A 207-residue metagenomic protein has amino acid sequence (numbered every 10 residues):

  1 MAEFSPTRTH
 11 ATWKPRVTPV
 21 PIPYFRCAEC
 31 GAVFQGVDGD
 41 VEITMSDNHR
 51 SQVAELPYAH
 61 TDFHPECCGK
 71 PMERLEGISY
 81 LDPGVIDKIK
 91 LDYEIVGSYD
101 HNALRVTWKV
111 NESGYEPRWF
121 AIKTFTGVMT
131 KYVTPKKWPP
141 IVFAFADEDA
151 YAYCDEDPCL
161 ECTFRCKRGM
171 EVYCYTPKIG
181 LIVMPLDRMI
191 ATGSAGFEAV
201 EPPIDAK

Functional and structural regions predicted by a protein language model:
A2-P15, E29-F34, D40-V53, C154-C159: Short Cys/His-rich Zn2+-coordinating modules
F4-S5, K14, T61-T107, G193 (+1 more regions): Transition segment at domain starts
K14-Y24, E55-T61, F164-C166: Short, flexible, mixed-charge glycine/proline-rich loop motifs that serve as phosphate/nucleic-acid-contacting
R26-G31, E66-G69, Y175-K178: Short, cysteine/histidine-rich loop/knuckle motifs that typically chelate Zn2+
V33-V37, E73-R74, I182-P185: Short, non-ligating residues that shape and space the ligands of small metal-coordination modules and catalytic
M45-P71: Cysteine-rich micro-motifs
V106-W108, W138-T163: Exposed aromatic-hydrophobic patches
G180-K207: Short beta-strand elements
